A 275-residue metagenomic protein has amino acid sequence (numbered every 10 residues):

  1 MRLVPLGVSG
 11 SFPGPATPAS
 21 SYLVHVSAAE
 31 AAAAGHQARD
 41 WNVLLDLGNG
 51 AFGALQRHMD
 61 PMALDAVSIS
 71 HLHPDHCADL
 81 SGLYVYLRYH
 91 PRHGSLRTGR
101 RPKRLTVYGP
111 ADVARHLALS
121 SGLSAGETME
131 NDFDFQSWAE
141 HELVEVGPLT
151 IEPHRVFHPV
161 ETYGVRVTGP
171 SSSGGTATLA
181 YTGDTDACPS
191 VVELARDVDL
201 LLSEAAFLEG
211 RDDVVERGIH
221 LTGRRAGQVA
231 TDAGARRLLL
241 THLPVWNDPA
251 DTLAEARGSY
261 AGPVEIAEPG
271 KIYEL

Functional and structural regions predicted by a protein language model:
M1-Y181, D186, V191-E193, D251-L275: Binuclear metal-dependent hydrolase catalytic cores
D186-Y273: Cap/insert and terminal regions of metallo-dependent hydrolase folds
